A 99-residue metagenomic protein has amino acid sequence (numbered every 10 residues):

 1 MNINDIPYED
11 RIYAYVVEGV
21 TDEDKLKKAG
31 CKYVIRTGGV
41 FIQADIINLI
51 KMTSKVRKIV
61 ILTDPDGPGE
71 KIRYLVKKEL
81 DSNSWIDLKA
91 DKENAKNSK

Functional and structural regions predicted by a protein language model:
M1-A14, V20-K25, I46-L49: Phosphate-handling DNA/RNA-contact segment within nucleic-acid enzymes
N2, K28-A29, V40-K99: TOPRIM fold recognition
R11-I12, R36-F41: Short, flexible loop segments at the rims of nucleotide/cofactor-binding pockets, characterized by
V17-E18, T63: Short beta-strand scaffold positions
G19-V20, G69: Generic non-transmembrane alpha-helix signal with a bias for helix starts/N-cap capping motifs
C31-V34: Active-site regions of enzymes building and remodeling cell-envelope glycoconjugates
